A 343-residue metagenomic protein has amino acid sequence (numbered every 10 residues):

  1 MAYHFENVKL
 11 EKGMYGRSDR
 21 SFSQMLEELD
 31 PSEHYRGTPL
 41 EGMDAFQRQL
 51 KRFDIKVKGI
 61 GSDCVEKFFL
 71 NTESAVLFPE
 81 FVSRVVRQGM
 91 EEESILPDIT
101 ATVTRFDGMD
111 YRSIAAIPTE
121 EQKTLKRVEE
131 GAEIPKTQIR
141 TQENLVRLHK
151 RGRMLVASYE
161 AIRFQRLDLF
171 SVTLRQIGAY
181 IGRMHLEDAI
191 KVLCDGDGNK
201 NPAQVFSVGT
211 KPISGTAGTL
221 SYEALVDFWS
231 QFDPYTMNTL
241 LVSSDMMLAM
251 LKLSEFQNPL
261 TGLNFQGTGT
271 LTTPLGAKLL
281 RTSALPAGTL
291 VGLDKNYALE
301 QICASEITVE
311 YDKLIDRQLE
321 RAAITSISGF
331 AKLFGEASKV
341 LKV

Functional and structural regions predicted by a protein language model:
M1-A75: Intrinsically disordered, low-complexity terminal tails
A2-Y3, L253-V343: Sequence/fold signature of self-assembling virion shell proteins
P31-A45, Q49, S94-A115, F334: N-terminal capping/interface segment
V65-R151: Assembly/oligomerization interface modules of large self-assembling protein complexes
T124-K126, Q165-R166, A249-L251, A331-L333: Short helix/loop capping segments that flank catalytic or ligand/cofactor-binding pockets
R147, R153-A157, V242-S243: Short, aliphatic-rich beta-strand segments
G152-Q231, V343: Alpha-helical scaffold segments that mediate packing/assembly in large oligomeric complexes
A203-T273: Long, positively charged binding patches that form subdomain-scale interaction surfaces for polyanionic ligands
